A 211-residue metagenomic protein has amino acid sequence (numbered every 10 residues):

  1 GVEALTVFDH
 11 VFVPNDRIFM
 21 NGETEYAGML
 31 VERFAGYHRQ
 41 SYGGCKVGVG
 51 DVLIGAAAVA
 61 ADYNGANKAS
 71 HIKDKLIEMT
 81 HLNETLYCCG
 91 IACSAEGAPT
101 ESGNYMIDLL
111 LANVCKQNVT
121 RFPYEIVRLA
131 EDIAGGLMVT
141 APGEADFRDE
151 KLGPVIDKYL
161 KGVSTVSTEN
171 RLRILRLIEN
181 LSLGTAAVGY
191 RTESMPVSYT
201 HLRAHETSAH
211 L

Functional and structural regions predicted by a protein language model:
G1-N83: Glycine-rich beta->alpha junctions and the first turn(s) of the following alpha-helix
K46-V49, K68, K75-L82, N104-V119 (+2 more regions): Secondary-structure capping and boundary motifs in well-ordered enzyme cores
A56, N118, T200: Charged catalytic carboxylate motif
Y87-T120, Y124-A145: C-terminal helix-coil-helix/basic helical segment that borders enzyme active sites and/or dimer interfaces and provides
G97-A98, R128-L181, A187-Y190: A glycine-biased, small/acidic residue-tolerant capping/turn segment at secondary-structure junctions
T200-T207: Conserved small/polar residues in nucleotide/adenosyl-binding loops
L211: Conserved AMP-binding A3 loop
